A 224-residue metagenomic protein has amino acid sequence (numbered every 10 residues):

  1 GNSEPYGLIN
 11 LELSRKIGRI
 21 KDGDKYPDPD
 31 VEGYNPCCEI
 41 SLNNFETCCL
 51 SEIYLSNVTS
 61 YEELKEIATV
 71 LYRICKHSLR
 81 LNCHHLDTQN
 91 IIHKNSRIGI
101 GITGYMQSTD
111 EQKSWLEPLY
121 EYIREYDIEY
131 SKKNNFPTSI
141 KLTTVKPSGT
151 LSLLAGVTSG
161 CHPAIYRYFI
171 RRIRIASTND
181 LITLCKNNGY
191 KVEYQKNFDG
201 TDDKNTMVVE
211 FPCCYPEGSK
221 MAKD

Functional and structural regions predicted by a protein language model:
G1, G7, I17-T59, K65-H84 (+3 more regions): Catalytic alpha/beta core of large soluble enzyme barrels
G1-P29, R97-R124: Conserved, charged catalytic cores of large soluble enzymes
E52, G99-D110, P147-L154: Contiguous, well-ordered alpha-helical segments that form the cores/surfaces of helical PPI scaffolds
L79-L86, G104-P147: Internal maturation/activation junctions in enzymes
I91-R97: Structural motif
